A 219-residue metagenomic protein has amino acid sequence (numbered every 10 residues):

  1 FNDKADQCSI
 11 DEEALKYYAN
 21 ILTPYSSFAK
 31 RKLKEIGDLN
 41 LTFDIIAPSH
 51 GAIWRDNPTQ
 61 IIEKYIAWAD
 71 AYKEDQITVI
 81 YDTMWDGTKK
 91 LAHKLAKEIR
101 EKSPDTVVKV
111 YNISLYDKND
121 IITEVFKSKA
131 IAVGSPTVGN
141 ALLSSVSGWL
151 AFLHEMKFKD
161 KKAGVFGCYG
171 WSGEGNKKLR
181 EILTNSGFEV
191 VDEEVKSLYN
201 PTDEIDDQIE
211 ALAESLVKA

Functional and structural regions predicted by a protein language model:
F1-I53, Y72, K94-K109, I121-A219: FMN-binding flavodoxin-like domain, especially the glycine-rich phosphate-binding loop
A52, I61-I62: Helix-loop elements that line ligand-binding/catalytic pockets
D56-N57, K89: Short helix/loop capping segments that flank catalytic or ligand/cofactor-binding pockets
D70-I77: A short, charged/proline- and glycine-enriched loop that marks the coil->beta-strand transition at the N-terminal
I77-V79, A163: Conserved hydrophobic helix-helix packing surfaces used for dimerization/oligomerization
Y81-E101: Short, charged N-terminal beta->alpha structural module
Y81-M84, I113, G167-C168: Cofactor-binding loop segments of dinucleotide-utilizing enzymes, especially the Rossmann-like FAD- and NAD(P)+-binding
I113-N119: Short acidic loop-to-helix transition motifs that present clustered carboxylates
